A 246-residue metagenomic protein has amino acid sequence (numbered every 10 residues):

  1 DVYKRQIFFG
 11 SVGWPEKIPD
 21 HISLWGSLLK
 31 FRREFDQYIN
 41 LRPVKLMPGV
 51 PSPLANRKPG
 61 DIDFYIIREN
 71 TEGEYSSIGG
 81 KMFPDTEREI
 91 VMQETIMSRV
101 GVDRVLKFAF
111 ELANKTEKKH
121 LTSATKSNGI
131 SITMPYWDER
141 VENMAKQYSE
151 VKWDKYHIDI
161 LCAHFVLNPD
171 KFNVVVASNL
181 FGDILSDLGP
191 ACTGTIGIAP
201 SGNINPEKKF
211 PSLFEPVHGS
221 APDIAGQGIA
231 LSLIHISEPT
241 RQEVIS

Functional and structural regions predicted by a protein language model:
D1-M92, L180: N-terminal glycine-rich phosphate/adenylate-binding segment common to multiple enzyme folds
Y3, H235, Q242-I245: Single conserved hydrophobic/aromatic residue that forms the stacking wall/gate of nucleotide- or nucleobase-binding
K4-P19, M144, E150-K208: Glycine-rich phosphate-binding loop
P51-R57, F110-A113, C162-V166: A generic local secondary-structure boundary/capping motif
T86-I158: Glycine-rich phosphate/diphosphate-binding loop of Rossmann-like nucleotide-binding domains
I204-H218: Acidic-glycine-rich active-site phosphate/pyrophosphate-binding loop
S220-Q227: Short pre-catalytic strand/loop immediately N-terminal to key active-site residues, enriched for Gly-Thr
